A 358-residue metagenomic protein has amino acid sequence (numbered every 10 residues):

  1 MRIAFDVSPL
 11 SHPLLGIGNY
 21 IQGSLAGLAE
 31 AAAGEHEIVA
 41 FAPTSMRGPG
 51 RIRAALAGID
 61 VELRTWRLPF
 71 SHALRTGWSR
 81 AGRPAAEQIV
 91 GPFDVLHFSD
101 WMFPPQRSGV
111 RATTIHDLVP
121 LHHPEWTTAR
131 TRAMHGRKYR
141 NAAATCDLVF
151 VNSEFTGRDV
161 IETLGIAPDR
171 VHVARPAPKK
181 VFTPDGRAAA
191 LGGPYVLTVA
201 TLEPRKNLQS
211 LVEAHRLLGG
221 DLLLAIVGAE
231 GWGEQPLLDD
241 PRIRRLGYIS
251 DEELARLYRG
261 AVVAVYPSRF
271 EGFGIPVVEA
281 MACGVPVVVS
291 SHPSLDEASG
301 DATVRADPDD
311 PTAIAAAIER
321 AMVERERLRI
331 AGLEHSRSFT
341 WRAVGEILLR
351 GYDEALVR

Functional and structural regions predicted by a protein language model:
M1-R358: Carbohydrate transferase catalytic cores enriched for Leloir-type hexosyltransferases
